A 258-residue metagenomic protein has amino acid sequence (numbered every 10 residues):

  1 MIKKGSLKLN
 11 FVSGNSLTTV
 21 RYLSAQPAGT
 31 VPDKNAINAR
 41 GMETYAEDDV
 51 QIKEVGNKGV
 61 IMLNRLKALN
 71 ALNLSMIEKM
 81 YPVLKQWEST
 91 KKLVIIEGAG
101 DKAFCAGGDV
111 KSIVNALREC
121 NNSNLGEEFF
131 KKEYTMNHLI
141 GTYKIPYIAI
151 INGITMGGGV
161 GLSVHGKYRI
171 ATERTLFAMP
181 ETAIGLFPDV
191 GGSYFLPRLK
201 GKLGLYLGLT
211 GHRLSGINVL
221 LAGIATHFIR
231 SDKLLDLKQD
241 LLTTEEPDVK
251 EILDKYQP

Functional and structural regions predicted by a protein language model:
I2-E97: Conserved CoA-thioester-binding segment of acyl-CoA-metabolizing enzymes
G56, I61-M62, K79-C120, T135-I150 (+1 more regions): A structural preference for short, pocket-lining loop segments at secondary-structure junctions
I96, D109, L162-S163, N218-V219: Hydrophobic/aromatic residues within transmembrane alpha-helices of multi-pass small-molecule transporters
R118-F129: A short acidic, glycine-rich active-site loop that binds or catalyzes chemistry on phosphate/adenosine moieties
I140-I184, Y206-L207, G211-G216: Glycine-rich beta-to-alpha active-site loop
G166-D189, G223-K238: Gly/Pro- and small hydrophobic-enriched strand-loop and loop-to-helix capping segments that sit at the rims
S193-K202: Hydrophobic, secondary-structure "cap" segments at the distal end of domains
H227-P258: Amphipathic alpha-helical blocks and their helix-capping loop/short-beta junctions
